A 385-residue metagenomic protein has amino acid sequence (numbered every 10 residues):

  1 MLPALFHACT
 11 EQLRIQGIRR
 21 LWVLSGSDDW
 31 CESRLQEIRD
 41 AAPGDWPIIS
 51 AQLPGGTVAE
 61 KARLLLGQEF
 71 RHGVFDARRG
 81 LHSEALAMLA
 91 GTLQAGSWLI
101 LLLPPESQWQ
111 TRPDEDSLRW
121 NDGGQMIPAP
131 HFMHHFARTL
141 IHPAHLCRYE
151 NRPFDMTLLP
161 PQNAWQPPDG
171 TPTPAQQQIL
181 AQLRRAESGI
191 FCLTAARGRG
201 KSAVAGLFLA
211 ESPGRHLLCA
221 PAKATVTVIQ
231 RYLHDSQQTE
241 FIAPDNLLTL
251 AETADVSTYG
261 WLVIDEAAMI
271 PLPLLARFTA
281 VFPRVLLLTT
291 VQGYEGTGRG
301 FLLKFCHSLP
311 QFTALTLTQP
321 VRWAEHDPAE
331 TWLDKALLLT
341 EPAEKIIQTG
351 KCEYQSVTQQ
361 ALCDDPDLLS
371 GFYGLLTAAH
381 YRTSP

Functional and structural regions predicted by a protein language model:
M1-C9, P167-G189: N-terminal pre-P-loop "Q-motif" helix
G17-S27, E37-Q52, T194, G214-V226: Conserved RecA-like ASCE P-loop NTPase motor core of nucleic-acid helicases/translocases
C31-E32, K201: Conserved lysine of the Walker
R34, V204, F208: Hydrophobic positions on the alpha1 helix immediately C-terminal to the Walker A/P-loop
P43-L66, L218-D235, A243-A251: AAA+/P-loop NTPase substrate/partner-engagement loops
P54-M88, T239-A280: Conserved RecA-like ASCE ATPase "motif II neighborhood" in helicase/translocase motors
R78-G80, A87, A95-R138, N163-G170 (+10 more regions): Conserved helicase motor core of SF1/SF2 NTP-dependent helicases
L140-T171, Q182: Charged, amphipathic alpha-helical linker segments immediately N-terminal to NTP-binding catalytic cores
